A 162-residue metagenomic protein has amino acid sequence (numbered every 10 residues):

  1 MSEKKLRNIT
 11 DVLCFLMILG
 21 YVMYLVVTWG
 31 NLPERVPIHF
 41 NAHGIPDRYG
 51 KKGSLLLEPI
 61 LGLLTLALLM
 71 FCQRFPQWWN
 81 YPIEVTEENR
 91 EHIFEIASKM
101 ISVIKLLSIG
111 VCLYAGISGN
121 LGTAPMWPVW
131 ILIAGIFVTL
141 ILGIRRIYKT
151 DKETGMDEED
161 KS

Functional and structural regions predicted by a protein language model:
E3-M17: Alpha-helical transmembrane segments and their helix-start/interface "positive-inside/aromatic belt" motifs in integral
T10-C14, L68-C72, I96-S108: Select subsegments of transmembrane alpha-helices in polytopic membrane proteins, especially boundary-proximal
M17, Y21, L61, T65-L69 (+1 more regions): Alpha-helical transmembrane segments of multipass membrane proteins
V26-L56: Active-site and channel-lining beta-strand-loop segments that bind or position nucleotide-derived/phosphorylated
T28, L64-I83, G143-D151: Membrane-water interface of transmembrane alpha-helices
I45-T65, A97-S102: Interfacial helix-start motif at the membrane-water boundary
I83-A97: Short membrane-interface loop/juxtamembrane segments of multi-pass integral membrane proteins
G110-S162: Alpha-helical transmembrane segments of multi-pass integral membrane proteins, characterized by long hydrophobic
